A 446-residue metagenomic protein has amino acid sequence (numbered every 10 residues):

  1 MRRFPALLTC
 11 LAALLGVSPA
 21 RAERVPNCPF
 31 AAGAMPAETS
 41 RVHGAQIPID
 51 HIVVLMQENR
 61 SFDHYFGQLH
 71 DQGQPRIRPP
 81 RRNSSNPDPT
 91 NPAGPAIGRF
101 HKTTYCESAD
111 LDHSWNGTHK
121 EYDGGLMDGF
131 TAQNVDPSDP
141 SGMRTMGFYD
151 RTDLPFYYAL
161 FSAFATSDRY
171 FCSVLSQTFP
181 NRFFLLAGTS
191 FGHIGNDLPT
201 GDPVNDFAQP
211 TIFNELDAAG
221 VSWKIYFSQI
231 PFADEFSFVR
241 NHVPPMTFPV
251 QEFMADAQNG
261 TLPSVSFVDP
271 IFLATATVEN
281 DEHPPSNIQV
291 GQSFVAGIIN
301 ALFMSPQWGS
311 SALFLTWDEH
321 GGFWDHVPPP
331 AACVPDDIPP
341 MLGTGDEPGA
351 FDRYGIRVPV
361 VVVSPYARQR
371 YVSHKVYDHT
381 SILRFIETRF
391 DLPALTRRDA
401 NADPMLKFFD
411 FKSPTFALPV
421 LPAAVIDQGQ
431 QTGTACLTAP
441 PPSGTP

Functional and structural regions predicted by a protein language model:
P5-G16: Bacterial N-terminal signal peptides
L15-E23: Bacterial Sec-dependent signal peptides at the C-terminal "C-region" and cleavage site
A22-P446: N-terminal pro-sequences and low-complexity stem/linker regions of secreted or lumenal proteins
